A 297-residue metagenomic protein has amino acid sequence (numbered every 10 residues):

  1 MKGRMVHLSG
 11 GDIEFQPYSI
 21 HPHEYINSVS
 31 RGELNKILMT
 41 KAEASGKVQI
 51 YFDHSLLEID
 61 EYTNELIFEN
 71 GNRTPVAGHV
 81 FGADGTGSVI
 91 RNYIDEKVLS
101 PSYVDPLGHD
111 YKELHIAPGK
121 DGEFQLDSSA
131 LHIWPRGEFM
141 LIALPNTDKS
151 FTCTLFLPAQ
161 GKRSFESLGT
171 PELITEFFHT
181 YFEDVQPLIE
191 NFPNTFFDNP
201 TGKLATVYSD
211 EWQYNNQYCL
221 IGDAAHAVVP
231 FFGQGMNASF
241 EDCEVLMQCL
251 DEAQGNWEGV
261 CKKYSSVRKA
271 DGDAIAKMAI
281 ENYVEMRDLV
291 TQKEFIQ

Functional and structural regions predicted by a protein language model:
M1, T180-F197, Q254-K263, G272-K277: Acidic/histidine metal-binding catalytic segments
M1-K41: Active-site-adjacent segment of FAD-dependent monooxygenases/related oxidoreductases
T40, H54-E58, T63-L204, Y208-Q213: Conserved FAD-binding catalytic core of PHBH/FMO-like flavoproteins
Q49-Y51: General small-molecule cofactor/ligand-binding pocket signal
A83, I221-D223, E241: Active-site flanking residues adjacent to catalytic metal/cofactor-binding acidic residues
Q213-P230: Short FAD-binding loop at a beta-strand-to-alpha-helix junction that anchors the flavin cofactor in diverse
P230-D242: A conserved FAD-binding loop/helix module that cradles the flavin
Q248-Q297: C-terminal helical "tail/cap" subdomain of flavin- and related membrane-associated enzymes
